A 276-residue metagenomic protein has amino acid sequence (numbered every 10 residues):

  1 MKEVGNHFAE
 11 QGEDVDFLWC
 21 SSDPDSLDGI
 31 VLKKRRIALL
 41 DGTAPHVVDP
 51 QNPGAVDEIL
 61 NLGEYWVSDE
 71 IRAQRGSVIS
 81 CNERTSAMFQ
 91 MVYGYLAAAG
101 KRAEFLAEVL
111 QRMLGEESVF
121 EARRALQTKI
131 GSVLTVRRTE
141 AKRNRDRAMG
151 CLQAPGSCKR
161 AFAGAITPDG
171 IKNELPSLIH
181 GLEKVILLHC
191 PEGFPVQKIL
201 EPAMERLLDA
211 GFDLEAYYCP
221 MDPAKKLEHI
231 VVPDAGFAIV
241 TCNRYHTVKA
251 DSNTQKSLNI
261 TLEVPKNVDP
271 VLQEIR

Functional and structural regions predicted by a protein language model:
M1-F8, D169-L207: Glycine-rich phosphate-binding P-loop
K2, K33-K34, K101, K129 (+9 more regions): Context-gated lysine
G5-R72, G76-S77, L207-R276: Conserved nucleotide-sensing/catalytic segment adjacent to the nucleotide-binding pocket in NTP-handling enzymes
W19-C20, L106, L110-R123, T139-K142 (+5 more regions): Extended intrinsically disordered terminal tails
N61-A165, T261-E263, P270: Charged, amphipathic alpha-helical linker segments immediately N-terminal to NTP-binding catalytic cores
E83-T85, P168, I179, R276: Long, low-complexity, Lys/Arg-enriched
Y93-L96, L110, C190-L200, M204 (+2 more regions): Generic hydrophobic/packing signal
